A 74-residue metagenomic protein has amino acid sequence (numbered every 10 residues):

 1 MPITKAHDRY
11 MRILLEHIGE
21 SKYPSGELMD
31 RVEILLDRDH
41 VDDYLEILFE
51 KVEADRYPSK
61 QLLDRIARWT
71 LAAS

Functional and structural regions predicted by a protein language model:
P2-L35, Y57, D64, L71: N-terminal acidic leader/helix
M11, D42-F49: Amphipathic alpha-helical scaffolding segments comprising HEAT/armadillo-like alpha-solenoid repeats
H17, E50-K51: Alpha-solenoid HEAT/Armadillo-like helical repeat scaffolds in large eukaryotic proteins
R38-D39: Short linear motifs in low-complexity or flexible loops
E46-F49, A67, A73: Non-catalytic interaction surface on structured domains
